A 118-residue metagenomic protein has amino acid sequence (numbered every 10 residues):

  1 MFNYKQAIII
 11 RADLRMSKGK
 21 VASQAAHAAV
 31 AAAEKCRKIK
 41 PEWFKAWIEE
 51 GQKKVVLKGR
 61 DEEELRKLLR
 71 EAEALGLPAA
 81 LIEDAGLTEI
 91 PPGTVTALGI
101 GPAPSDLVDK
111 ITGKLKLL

Functional and structural regions predicted by a protein language model:
N3-I39: Glycine- and Gly-Pro-enriched alpha-helical subdomains that act as flexible, kink-prone "lid/hinge" or packing modules
A7-I9, I48-R60, E73-L118: Short basic, glycine-rich beta-strand/loop surfaces that mediate nucleic-acid
K18-G19, L65, P91, V108: Alpha-helix N-cap/helix-start motif
K20, Q24, R60-E63, D106: Conserved active-site and cofactor/substrate-binding residues in soluble primary-metabolism enzymes
A26, E34-E62: Compact, glycine-rich, soluble single-domain proteins
H27-K38, R70-L77, G113-L117: Short, intrinsically disordered, mixed-charge
E63-L69: Short amphipathic alpha-helices within nucleic acid-binding modules
